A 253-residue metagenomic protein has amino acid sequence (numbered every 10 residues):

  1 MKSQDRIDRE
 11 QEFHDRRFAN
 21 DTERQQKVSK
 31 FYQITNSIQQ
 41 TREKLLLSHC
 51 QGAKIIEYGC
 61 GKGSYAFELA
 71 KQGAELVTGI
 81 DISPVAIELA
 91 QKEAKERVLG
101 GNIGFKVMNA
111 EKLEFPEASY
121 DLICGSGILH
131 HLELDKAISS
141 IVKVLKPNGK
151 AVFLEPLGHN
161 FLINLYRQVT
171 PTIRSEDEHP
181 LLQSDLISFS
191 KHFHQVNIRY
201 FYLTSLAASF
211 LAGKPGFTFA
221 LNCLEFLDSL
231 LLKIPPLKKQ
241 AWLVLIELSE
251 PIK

Functional and structural regions predicted by a protein language model:
M1-C50: Conserved class I S-adenosyl-L-methionine
I56, K62-K112: Class I SAM-dependent methyltransferase SAM/SAH-binding core
E111-L122: A short acidic, Gly/Pro-enriched loop at the edge of an enzyme's catalytic core that lines a small-molecule cofactor
K136-P147: A short glycine-rich, Lys/Arg-flanked "PGG" loop and its adjoining helix->strand segment in the class I
G149-P156: Conserved beta-strand signature within the Rossmann-like core of class I S-adenosyl-L-methionine
G158-S175: Short, glycine-/aromatic-enriched active-site segment of Class I SAM-dependent methyltransferases
E178-I198: Short alpha-helix
Y200-K253: A C-terminal cap/extension of S-adenosyl-L-methionine-dependent methyltransferases that defines the acceptor-substrate
